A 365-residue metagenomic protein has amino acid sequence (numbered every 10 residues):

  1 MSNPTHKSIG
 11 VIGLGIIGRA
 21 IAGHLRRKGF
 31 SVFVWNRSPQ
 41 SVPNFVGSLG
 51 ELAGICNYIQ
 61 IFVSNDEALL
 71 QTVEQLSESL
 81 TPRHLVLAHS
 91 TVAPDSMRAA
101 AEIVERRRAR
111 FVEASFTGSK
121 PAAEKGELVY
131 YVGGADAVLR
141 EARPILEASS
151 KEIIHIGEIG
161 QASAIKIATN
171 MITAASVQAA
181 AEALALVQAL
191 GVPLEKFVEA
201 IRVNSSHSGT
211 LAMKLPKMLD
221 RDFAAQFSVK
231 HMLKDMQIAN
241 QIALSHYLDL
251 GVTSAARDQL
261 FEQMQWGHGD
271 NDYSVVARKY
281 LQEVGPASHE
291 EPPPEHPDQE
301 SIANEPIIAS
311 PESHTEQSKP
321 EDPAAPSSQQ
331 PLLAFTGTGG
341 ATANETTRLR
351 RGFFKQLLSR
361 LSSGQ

Functional and structural regions predicted by a protein language model:
M1-F62, H84-L85, K120, L357: NAD(P)+-binding Rossmann beta1-loop-alpha1 motif at the extreme N-terminus of oxidoreductases
L49-R110: Rossmann-fold NAD(P) dinucleotide-binding segment
T91-M171: Rossmann-fold dinucleotide-binding core
G126-G133, I154, E158-L190, E199-M213 (+1 more regions): Active-site-proximal catalytic alpha-helix in oxidoreductases
E182, L186-R221, G285-I307: C-terminal substrate-binding/catalytic lobe of Rossmann-fold NAD(P)-dependent dehydrogenases
H207-G209, M213-V275, K279-Y280: Interdomain hinge/lid region at the active-site interface of Rossmann-like NAD(P)-dependent oxidoreductases
G267-Q365: NAD(P)-dependent dehydrogenase/reductase Rossmann-like domain
